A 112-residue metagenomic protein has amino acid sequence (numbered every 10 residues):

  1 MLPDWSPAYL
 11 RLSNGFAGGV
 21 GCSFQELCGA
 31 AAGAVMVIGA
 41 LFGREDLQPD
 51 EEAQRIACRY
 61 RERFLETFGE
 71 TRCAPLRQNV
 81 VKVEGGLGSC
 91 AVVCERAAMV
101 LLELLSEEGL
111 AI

Functional and structural regions predicted by a protein language model:
M1-F16, T67-P75: Acidic-glycine-rich active-site phosphate/pyrophosphate-binding loop
M1-L12, I38-I56: Phosphate-handling active-site elements
A8-G15, A30-G33, R59: Non-catalytic alpha-helical scaffold/packing segments enriched in small hydrophobic residues
A17-E26, V81-G86: A short glycine/serine-rich beta->alpha loop
C22-M36: Conserved phosphate/anionic-ligand binding catalytic regions in large, soluble enzymes, centered on
V35-I38, V81-V83: Iron-sulfur (Fe-S) cluster-binding segments and ferredoxin-like electron-carrier domains, especially [2Fe-2S]
E52-I112: C-terminal binding/interaction regions
